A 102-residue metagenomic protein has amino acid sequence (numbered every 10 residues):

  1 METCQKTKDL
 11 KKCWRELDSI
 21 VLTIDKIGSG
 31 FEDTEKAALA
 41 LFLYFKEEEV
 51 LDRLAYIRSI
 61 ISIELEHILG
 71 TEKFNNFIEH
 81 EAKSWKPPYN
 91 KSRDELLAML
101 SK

Functional and structural regions predicted by a protein language model:
M1-L41, W85, S92-M99: N-terminal acidic leader/helix
T34-S84: Acidic, low-complexity, intrinsically disordered interaction modules
